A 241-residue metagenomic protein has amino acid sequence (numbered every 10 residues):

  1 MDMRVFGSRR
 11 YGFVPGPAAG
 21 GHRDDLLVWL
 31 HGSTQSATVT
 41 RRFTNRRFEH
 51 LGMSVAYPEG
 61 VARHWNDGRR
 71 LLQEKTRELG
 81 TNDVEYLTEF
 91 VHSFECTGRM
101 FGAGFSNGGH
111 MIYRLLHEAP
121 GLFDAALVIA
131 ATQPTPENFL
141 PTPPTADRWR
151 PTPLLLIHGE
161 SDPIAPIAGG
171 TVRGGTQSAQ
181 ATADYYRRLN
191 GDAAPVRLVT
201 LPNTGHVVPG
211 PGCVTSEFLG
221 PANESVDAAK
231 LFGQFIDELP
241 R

Functional and structural regions predicted by a protein language model:
R4-F101, H110-R114, E118, P209-F218: Serine-hydrolase catalytic machinery in alpha/beta-hydrolase-like enzymes
V28, A56, F101, L127 (+2 more regions): Hydrophobic/aromatic beta-strand patches that form the interior of the parallel beta-sheet core in alpha/beta enzyme
E59-R63, T132, T204: Short beta-to-alpha linker loops that shape the active-site pocket of alpha/beta-hydrolase fold enzymes
Q73-E78, I164-Q177, S216-E224: Active-site rim elements
G104-S106: Conserved alpha/beta-hydrolase "nucleophile elbow" surrounding the catalytic nucleophile
R114-D124, P134: Conserved hydrolase catalytic core segment
A125-A194, N203: The feature captures the conserved acid-bearing segment of alpha/beta-hydrolase catalytic domains
L155-I157, G175-Q177, D184-R241: C-terminal catalytic histidine-bearing segment of alpha/beta-hydrolase fold enzymes
